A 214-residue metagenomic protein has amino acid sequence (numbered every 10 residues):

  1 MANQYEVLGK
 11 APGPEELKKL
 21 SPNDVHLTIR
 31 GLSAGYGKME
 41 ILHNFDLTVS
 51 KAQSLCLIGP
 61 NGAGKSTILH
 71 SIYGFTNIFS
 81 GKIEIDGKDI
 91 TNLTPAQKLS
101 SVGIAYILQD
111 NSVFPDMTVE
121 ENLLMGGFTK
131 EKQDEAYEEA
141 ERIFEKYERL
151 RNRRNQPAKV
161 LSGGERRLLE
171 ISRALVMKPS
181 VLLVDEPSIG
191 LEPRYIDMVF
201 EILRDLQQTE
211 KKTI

Functional and structural regions predicted by a protein language model:
G37, L55, N77, M117-E138 (+1 more regions): ABC-type ATPase nucleotide-binding domains, specifically the catalytic core motifs of the NBD
I58-P60: The feature captures the beta-strand-to-loop junction immediately N-terminal to the Walker
Y73: Helix-to-loop junction immediately C-terminal to a conserved catalytic motif
G81-D89, S100-S101, E135-A140, E145: Conserved ABC transporter NBD signature motif
P157-L161: Conserved ABC ATPase signature
V176-S180: A short, proline-enriched helix->beta-strand linker immediately N-terminal to the Walker B motif in ABC-type P-loop
L182-E186: Catalytic Walker B motif of ABC-type/P-loop ATPase nucleotide-binding domains
